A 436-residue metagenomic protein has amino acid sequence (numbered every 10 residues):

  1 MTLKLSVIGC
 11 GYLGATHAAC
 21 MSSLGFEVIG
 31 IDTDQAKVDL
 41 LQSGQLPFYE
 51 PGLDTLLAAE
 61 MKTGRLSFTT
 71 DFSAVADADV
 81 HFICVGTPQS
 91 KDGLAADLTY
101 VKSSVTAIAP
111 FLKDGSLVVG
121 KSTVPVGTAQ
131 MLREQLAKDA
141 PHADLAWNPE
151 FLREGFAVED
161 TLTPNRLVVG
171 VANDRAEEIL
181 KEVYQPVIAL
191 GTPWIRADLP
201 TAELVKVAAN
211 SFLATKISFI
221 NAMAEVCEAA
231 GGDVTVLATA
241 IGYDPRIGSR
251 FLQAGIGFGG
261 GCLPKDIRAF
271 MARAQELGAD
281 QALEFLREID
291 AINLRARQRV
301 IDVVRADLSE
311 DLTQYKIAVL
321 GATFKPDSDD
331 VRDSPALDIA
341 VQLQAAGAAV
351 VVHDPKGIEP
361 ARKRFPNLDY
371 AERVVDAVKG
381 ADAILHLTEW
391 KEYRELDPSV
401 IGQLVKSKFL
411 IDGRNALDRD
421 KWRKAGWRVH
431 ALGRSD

Functional and structural regions predicted by a protein language model:
M1-D436: Structural/interface elements that position substrates and couple domains in central-metabolism enzymes
